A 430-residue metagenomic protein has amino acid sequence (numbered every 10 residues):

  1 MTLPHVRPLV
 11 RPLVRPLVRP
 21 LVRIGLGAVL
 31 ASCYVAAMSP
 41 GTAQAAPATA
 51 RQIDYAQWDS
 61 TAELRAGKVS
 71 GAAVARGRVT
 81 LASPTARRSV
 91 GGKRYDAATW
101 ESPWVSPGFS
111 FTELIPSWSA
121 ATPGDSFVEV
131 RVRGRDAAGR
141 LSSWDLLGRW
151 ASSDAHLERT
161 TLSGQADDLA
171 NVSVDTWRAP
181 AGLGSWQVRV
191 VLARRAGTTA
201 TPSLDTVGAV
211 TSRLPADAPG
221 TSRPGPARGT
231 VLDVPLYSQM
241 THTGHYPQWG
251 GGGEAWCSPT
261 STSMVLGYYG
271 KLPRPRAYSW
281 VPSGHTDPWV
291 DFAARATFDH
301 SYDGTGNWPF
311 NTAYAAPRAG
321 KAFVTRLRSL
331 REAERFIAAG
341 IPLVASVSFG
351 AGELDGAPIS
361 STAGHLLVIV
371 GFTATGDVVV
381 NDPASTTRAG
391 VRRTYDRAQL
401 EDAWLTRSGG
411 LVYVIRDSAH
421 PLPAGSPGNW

Functional and structural regions predicted by a protein language model:
M1-A46: Secretory targeting and sorting signals
L26-G27, Q44, V105-P107, L114: Mixed-charge, low-complexity segments
T49-S89, K93, A98, W104-F109 (+8 more regions): Noncatalytic regulatory segments and standalone regulatory/sensor domains
G92-Y95, S102, W280-W430: Conserved active-site-adjacent core of cysteine acyl-enzyme catalytic domains
F109-P123, F349: A short beta-strand element within beta-rich, extracytoplasmic domains of secreted/secretory-pathway proteins
I115-S117, Q187-A193, S346, V368-V370: Residues within well-ordered beta-strands of beta-sheet-rich folds
S126, C257, H365: Histidine-centered active-site/metal-ligand motif
V191-G304, N429-W430: Active-site-adjacent structural segments surrounding the nucleophilic cysteine of cysteine proteases and isopeptidases
